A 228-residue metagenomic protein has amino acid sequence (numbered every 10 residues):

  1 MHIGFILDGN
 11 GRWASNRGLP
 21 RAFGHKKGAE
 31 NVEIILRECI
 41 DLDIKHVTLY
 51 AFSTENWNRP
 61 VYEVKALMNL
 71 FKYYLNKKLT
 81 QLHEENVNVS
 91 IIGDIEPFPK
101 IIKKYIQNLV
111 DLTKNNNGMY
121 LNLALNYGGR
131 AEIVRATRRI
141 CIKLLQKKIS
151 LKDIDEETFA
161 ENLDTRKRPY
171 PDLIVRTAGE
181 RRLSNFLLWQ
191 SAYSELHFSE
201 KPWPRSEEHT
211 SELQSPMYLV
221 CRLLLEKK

Functional and structural regions predicted by a protein language model:
M1-S211, S215: Flexible, compositionally biased loop and terminal segments
E212-K228: Positively charged, low-complexity/disordered segments
